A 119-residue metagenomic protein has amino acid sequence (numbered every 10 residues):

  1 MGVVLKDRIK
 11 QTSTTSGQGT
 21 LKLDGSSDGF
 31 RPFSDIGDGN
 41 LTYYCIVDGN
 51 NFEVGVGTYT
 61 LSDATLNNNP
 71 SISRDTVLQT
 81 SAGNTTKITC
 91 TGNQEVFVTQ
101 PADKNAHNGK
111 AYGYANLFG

Functional and structural regions predicted by a protein language model:
M1-D28, L66, L78-G119: Glycine-rich, low-complexity segments
S34-V56: Ser/Thr/Gly-rich low-complexity blocks that favor extended beta-strand/coil architectures
D38, G49, A64, L117-G119: Short linear sequence elements within intrinsically disordered, low-complexity coil regions
T58-S62: Short beta-strand micro-motifs enriched in acidic
D63-T76: Short, solvent-exposed secondary-structure boundary/capping segments
